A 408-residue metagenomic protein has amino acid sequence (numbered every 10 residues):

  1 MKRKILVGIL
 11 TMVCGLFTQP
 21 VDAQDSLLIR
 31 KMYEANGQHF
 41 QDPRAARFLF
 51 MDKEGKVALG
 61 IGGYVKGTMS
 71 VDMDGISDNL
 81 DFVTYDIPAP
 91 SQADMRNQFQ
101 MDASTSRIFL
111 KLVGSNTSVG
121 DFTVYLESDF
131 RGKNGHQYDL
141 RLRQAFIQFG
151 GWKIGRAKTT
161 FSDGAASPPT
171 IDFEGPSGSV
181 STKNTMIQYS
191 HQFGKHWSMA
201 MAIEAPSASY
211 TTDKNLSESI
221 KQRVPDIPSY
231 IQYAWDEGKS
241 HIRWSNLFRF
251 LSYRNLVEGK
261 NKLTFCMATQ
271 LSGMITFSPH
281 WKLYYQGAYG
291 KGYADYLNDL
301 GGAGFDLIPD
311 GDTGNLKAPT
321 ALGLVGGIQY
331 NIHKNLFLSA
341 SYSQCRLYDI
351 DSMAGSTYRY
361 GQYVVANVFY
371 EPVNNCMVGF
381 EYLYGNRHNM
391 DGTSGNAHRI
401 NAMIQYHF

Functional and structural regions predicted by a protein language model:
M1-F40: Cleavable N-terminal export/targeting peptides
Q41-K53: A short, compositionally biased domain-edge/stem linker segment
D52-D81, Q92-A208, R223, P228 (+3 more regions): Outer membrane beta-barrel
K53, N97-Q100, G135-D139, G175-S181 (+6 more regions): Replace "Gram-negative outer membrane beta-barrel proteins" with "bacterial and organellar outer membrane beta-barrel
D72, S115, D129-G135, T159-F173 (+6 more regions): Sequence/structural signature of outer-membrane beta-barrel proteins
L80-P90, G304-G311: Surface-exposed loop/turn segments flanking beta-strands in extracellular/periplasmic regions
Y233-S352, Y358: Detector for outer-membrane/organellar transmembrane beta-barrel domains, recognizing the amphipathic beta-strand
Y370-P372, C376, N396-F408: Outer-membrane beta-barrel "beta-signal"
